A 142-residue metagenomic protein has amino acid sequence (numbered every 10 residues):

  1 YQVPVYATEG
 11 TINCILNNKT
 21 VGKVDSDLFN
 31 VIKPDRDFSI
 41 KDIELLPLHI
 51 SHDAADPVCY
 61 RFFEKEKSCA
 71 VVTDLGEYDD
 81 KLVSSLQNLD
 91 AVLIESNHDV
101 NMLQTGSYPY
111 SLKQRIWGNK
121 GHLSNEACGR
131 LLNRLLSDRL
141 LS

Functional and structural regions predicted by a protein language model:
Y1, T20-G22, Y60-R61, S84-Q87 (+1 more regions): Short, glycine/charged-enriched secondary-structure capping and boundary segments
Y1-R36: Active-site HxH/HxHxD metal-binding segment of metal-dependent hydrolases
Y1-V3, K65-K67, R139-S142: Short, surface-exposed connector motifs at secondary-structure boundaries
V5-E9, A70-D74, L93-E95, S142: Active-site neighborhood of phospho(di)ester-bond hydrolases with catalytic His/Asp-centered motifs
V24-D27, I43, Q87, R139: Structured loop/turn residues at beta-strand edges in well-structured enzyme cores
I32-A91: Core dinuclear metal-dependent hydrolase active-site scaffold
D80-S142: Cap/insert and terminal regions of metallo-dependent hydrolase folds
